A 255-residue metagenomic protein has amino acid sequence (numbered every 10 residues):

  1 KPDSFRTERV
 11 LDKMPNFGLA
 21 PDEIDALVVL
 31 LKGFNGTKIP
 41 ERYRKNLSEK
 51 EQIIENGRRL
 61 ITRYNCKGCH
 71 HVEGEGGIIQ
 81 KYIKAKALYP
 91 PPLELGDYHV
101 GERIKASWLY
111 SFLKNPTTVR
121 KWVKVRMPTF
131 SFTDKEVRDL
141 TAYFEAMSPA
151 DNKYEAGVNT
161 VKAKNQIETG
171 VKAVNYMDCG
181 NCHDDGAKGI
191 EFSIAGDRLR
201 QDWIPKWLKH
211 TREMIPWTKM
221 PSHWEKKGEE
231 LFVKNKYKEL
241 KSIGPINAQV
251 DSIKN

Functional and structural regions predicted by a protein language model:
K1-I39, G77-P149, G186-K254: Extracytoplasmic electron-transfer domains, predominantly the class I c-type cytochrome c fold
F34-T62, G76-G77, S148-N175: Electrostatic cytochrome c docking/interface patches
G68, N181: Short, cysteine/histidine-rich loop/knuckle motifs that typically chelate Zn2+
V72, D185: Cys/His-rich metal-chelating microdomains
